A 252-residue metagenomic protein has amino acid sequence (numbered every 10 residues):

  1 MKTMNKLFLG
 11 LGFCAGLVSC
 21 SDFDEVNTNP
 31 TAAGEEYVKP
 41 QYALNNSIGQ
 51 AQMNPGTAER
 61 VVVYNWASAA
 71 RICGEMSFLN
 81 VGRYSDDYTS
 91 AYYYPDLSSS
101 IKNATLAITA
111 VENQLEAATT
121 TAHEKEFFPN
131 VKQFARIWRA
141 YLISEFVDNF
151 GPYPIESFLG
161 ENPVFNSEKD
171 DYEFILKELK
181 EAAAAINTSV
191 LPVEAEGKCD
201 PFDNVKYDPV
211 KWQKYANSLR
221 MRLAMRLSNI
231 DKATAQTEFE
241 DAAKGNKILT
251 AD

Functional and structural regions predicted by a protein language model:
M1-T28: Bacterial Sec-dependent N-terminal signal peptides
N5, A32, T120: Sparse, context-dependent recognition of short Cys/His-centered cofactor- or disulfide-binding micro-motifs
A15-G16, G56, K232: Alpha-helical transmembrane segments and their juxtamembrane interfaces
C20-S77, R83, D87: Membrane-proximal, proline-rich intrinsically disordered regions
Y37-V38, C73-D252: Structured, solvent-exposed acidic/aromatic patches
